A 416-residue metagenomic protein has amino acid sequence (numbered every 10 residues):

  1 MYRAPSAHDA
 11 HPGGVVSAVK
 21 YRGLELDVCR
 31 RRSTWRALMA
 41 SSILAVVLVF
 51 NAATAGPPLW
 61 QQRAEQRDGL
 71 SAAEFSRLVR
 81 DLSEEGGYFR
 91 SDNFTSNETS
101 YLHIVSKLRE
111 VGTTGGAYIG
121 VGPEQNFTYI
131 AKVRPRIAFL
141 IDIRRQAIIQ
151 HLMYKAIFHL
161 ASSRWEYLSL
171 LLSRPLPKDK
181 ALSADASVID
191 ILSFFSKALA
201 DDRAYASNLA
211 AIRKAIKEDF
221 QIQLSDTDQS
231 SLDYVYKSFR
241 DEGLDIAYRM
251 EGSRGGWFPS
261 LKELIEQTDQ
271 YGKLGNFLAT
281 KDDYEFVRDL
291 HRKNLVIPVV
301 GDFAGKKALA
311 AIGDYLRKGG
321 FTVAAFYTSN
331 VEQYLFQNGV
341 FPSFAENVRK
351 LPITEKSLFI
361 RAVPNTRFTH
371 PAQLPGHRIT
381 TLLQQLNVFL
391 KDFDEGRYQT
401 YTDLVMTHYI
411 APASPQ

Functional and structural regions predicted by a protein language model:
M1-T34: N-terminal secretory signal peptides that target proteins for export/translocation
M39-A52: Bacterial N-terminal signal peptides
V49-A64: Signal peptide processing junction and immediate N-terminal pro/mature segment of secreted/exported proteins
R67-E110, A117: Mature N-terminal segment immediately following signal peptide/propeptide cleavage in secreted/periplasmic
T113-E124: Conserved class I S-adenosyl-L-methionine
Q125-V133: Conserved SAM-binding loop of SAM-dependent methyltransferases across substrates and taxa, primarily the Class I
R136-I297, D392-Q416: Class I S-adenosyl-L-methionine-dependent methyltransferase module
G243-Q416: Alpha-helical subdomain
